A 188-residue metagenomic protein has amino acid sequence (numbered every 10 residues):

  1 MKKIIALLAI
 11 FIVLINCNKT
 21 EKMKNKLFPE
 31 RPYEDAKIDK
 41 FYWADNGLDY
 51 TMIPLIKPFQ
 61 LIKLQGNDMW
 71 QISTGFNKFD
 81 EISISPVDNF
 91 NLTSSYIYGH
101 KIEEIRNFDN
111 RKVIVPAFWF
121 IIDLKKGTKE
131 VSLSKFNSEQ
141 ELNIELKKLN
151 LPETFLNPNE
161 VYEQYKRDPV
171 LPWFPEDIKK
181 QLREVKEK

Functional and structural regions predicted by a protein language model:
I4-L14: Sec-dependent N-terminal signal peptides
L7, N18-T20, T51, K125 (+4 more regions): Intrinsic disorder/low-complexity detector
L7, R31-Y33, D109, P152-F155 (+1 more regions): Alpha-helical interaction segments
C17-D88, L182-E187: N-terminal export/targeting and maturation segments
A36, K63, N91, K112-V113 (+1 more regions): Intrinsically disordered, low-complexity regions enriched in Ser/Pro/Gly/Gln/His and often acidic
W70-G127: Mature extracytoplasmic domains of secretory-pathway proteins
E130-K188: C-terminal partner/receptor-binding element of secreted or periplasmic proteins
